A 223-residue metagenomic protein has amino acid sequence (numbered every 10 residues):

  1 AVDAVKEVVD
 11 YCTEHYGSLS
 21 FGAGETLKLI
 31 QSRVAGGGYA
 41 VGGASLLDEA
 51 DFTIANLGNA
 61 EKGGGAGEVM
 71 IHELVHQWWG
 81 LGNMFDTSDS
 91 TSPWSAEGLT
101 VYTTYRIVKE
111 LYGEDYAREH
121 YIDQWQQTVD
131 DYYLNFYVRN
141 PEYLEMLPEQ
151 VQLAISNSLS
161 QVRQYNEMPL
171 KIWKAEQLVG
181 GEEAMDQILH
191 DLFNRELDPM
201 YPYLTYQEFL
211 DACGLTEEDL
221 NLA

Functional and structural regions predicted by a protein language model:
A1-S92, T103: Juxtacatalytic substrate-recognition/specificity segment
V2-V5, A60-E68, S92-E97, Q161-M168 (+4 more regions): Solvent-exposed, acidic/flexible segments
A4-H15, A50, V69, E73-Q77 (+7 more regions): Generic, well-ordered alpha-helical scaffold segments in large soluble proteins
G17-F21, G64, E110-Y121, E176-Q187 (+1 more regions): Structural helix-adjacent loops and short alpha-helical linkers that scaffold large soluble proteins
I30-S32, A55, A60-G65, D86 (+2 more regions): Active-site-adjacent structural elements in folded domains
S45, V69-E73, V101-Y102, P169-W173 (+2 more regions): Feature representing long, continuous alpha-helical segments
E97-L170, L178, L197-P199: Acidic/His/Gly-enriched intrinsically disordered linker/tail segments that often contain short helix/coil "MoRF-like"
Q152-L153, S160-A223: Amphipathic alpha-helical substructures
